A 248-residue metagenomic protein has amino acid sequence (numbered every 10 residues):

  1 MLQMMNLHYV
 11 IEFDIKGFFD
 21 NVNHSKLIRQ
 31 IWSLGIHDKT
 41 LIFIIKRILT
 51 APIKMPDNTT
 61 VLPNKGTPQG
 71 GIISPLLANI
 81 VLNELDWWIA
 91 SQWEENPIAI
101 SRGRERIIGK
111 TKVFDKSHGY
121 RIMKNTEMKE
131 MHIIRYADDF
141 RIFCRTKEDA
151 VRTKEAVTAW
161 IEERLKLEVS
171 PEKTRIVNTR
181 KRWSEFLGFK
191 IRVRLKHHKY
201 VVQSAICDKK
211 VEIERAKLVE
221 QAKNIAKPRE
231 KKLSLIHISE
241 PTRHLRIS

Functional and structural regions predicted by a protein language model:
M1-P171, T179, W183: Conserved polymerase palm-domain catalytic core
Q30-L34, W87-A90, H197-K210: Compositionally biased, low-complexity linear motifs
N64-Q69, K196, K227-P228: Charged structural interfaces that engage phosphate-rich ligands and support phosphoryl-transfer chemistry
T67, T174, T242-R243: Ser/Thr-centric signal marking residues that sit in or immediately flank functional binding/regulatory motifs
R175-K199: Acidic/histidine-rich catalytic neighborhood
F189, K199-A222: C-terminal, non-catalytic macromolecule-binding modules
E212, N224-L235: Beta->alpha loop/short-helix hinge microenvironment recognizer with preference for catalytic Tyr/His contexts
I236-I247: Single conserved hydrophobic/aromatic residue that forms the stacking wall/gate of nucleotide- or nucleobase-binding
